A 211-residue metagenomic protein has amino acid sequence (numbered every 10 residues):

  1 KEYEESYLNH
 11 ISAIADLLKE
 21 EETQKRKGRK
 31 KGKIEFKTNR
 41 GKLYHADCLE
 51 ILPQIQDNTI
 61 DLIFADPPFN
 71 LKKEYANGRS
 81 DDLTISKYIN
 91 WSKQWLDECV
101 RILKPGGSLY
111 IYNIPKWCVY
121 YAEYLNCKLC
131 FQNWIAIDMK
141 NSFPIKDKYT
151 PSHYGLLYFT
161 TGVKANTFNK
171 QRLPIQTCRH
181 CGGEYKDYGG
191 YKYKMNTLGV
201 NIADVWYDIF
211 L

Functional and structural regions predicted by a protein language model:
K1-K19, K30-L211: Core catalytic lobe of class I
